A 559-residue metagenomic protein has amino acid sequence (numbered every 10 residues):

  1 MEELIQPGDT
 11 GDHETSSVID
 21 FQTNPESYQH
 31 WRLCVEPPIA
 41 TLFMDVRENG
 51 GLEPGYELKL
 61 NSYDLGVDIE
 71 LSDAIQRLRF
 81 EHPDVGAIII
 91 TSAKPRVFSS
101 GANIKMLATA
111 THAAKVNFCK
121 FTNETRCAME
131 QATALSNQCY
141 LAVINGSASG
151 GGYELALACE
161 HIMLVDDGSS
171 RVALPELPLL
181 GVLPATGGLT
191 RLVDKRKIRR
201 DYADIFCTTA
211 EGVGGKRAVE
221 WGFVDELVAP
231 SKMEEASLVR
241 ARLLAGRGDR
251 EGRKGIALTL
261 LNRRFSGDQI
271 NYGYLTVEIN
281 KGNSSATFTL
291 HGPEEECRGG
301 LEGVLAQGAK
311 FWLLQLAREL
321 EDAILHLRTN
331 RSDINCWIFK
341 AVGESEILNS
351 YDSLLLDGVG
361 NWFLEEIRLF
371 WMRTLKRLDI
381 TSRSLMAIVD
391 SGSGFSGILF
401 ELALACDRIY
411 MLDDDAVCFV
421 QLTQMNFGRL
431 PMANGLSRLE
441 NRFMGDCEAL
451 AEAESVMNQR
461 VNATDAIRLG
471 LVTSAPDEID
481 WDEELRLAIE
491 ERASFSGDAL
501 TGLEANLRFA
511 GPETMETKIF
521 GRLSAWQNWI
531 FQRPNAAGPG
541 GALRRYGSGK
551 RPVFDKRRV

Functional and structural regions predicted by a protein language model:
M1-G86, S92-S100, A114-V116, K197-E220 (+5 more regions): C-terminal alpha-helix plus adjacent terminal tail
L107-T109, N117: Glycine- and small hydrophobic-enriched segments that form the cores of compact globular domains
T125-R126: Helix-rich "cap/lid" substructures immediately adjacent to catalytic or cofactor-binding pockets
S136-A148, S382-G392: A short, small-residue-rich loop immediately preceding and capping a beta-strand
Y140, I162-M163, L227, L385 (+2 more regions): Short, well-ordered beta-strand core segments
S149-A203, S396-A453: CoA-thioester-processing core
